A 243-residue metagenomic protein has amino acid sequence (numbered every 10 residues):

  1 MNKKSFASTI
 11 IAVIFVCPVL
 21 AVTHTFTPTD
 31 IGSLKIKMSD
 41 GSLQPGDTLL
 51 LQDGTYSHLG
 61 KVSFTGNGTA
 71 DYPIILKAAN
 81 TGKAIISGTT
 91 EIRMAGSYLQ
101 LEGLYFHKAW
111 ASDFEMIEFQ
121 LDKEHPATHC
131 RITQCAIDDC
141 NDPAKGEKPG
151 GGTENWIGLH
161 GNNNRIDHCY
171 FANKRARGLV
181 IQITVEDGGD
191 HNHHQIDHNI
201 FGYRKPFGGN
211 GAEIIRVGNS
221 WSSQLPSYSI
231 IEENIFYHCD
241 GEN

Functional and structural regions predicted by a protein language model:
M1-I10: Bacterial N-terminal signal peptides that target proteins for export
T9-P18: Bacterial N-terminal signal peptides
P18-I36, S42, D53-T55, N80: Right-handed parallel beta-helix/beta-solenoid
P28-I31, I86, G202, Y237: Conserved aromatic
P28-T29, L50-L59, F64-E115, D139-G146: Right-handed parallel beta-helix/beta-spiral solenoid domain characteristic of secreted/periplasmic
K35, K61-F64, S87-I92, A111-K123 (+4 more regions): Extracellular beta-strand/beta-solenoid scaffold signature
M38-D47, N67-T69: Beta-strand repeat architectures
Q52-D53, P73, A79-G82, S97-K108 (+5 more regions): Right-handed parallel beta-helix
